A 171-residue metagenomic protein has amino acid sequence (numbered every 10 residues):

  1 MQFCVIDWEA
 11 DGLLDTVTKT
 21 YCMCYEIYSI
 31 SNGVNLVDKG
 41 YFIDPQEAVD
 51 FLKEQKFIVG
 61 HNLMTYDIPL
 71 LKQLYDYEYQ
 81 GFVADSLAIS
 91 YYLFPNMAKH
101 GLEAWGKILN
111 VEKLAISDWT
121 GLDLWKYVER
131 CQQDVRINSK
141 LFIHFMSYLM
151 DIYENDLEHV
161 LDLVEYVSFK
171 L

Functional and structural regions predicted by a protein language model:
M1-N96: Conserved RNase H-like, two-metal-ion catalytic cores of nucleic-acid enzymes
Q55, L70, L74, W105-I108 (+2 more regions): Generic, well-ordered alpha-helical scaffold segments in large soluble proteins
Y79-G81, H100, L114: Short secondary-structure capping/junction motifs at helix and strand boundaries
Y92-N96, V111, S147: Short, well-ordered loop/turn and helix-capping segments at boundaries between secondary-structure elements and domains
N96-W105: Short, surface-exposed amphipathic charged segments that create phosphate/polyanion-binding patches used for binding
A104-K126: A short, charged helix-loop
T120-L171: Mixed-charge, glycine-rich, non-catalytic linkers/tails in nucleic-acid processing enzymes
